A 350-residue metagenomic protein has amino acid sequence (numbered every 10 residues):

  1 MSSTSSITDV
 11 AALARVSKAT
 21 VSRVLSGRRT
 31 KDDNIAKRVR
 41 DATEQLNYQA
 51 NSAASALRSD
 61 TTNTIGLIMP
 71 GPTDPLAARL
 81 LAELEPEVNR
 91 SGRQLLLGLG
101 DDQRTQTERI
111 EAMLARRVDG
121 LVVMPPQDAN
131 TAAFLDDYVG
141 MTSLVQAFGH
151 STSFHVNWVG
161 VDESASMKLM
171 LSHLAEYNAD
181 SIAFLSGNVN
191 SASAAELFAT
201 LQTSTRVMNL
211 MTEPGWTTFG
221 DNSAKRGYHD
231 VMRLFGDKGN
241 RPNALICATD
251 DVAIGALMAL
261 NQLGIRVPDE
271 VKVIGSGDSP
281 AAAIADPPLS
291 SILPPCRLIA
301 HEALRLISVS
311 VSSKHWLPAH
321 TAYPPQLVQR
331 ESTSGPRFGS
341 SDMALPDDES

Functional and structural regions predicted by a protein language model:
M1-T62, R337, E349-S350: N-terminal helix-turn-helix DNA-binding module of bacterial transcription factors
S2, T64-S172, E176, F235-G236 (+1 more regions): Alpha-helical recognition/docking segments in bacterial nutrient-uptake and carbohydrate-utilization systems
V10, V21, V39, I65 (+11 more regions): Hydrophobic structural packing positions in well-ordered secondary structure
L13, K18-R23, L57-T73, R79 (+1 more regions): Short beta-strand segments enriched in small/hydrophobic residues
N34, P70-R79, L97-T105, W158-L169 (+5 more regions): Hinge/beta->alpha junction and helix N-cap segments in small-molecule ligand-binding domains
L67, R117-P125, A183-S186, T217 (+2 more regions): Periplasmic-binding protein-like
D180-S181, T212-W216, R266-K272: Short acidic capping loops at alpha-helix termini that bridge into adjacent secondary structure
R233-S350: Flexible loop/turn connectors
